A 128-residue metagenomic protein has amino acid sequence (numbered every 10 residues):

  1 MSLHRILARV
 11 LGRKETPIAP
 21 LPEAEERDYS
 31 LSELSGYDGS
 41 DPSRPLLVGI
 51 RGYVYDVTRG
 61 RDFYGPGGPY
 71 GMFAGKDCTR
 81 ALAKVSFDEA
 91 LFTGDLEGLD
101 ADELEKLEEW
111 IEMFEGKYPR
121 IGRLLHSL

Functional and structural regions predicted by a protein language model:
S2-L128: Histidine-anchored, small-residue-rich loop motif
